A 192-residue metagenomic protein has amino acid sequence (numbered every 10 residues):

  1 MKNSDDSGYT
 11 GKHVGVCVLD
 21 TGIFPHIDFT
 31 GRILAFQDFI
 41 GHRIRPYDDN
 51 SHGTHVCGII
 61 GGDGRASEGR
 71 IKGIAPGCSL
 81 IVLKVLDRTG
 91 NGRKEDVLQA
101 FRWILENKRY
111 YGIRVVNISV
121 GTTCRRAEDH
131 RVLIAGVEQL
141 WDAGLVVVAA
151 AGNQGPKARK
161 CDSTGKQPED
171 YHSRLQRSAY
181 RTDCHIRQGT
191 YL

Functional and structural regions predicted by a protein language model:
K2, R43, D63, T122 (+1 more regions): Short, well-ordered turn and helix-capping elements at secondary-structure junctions
N3-D6, G69-R70, G136-V137, R159-C161: Generic recognition of flexible, low-complexity loop/linker segments
S4-C17, T21-A35, R43-E95, Y111-R114 (+2 more regions): Subtilisin-like serine protease catalytic core
H26-G31, K160, D183-H185: Short, solvent-exposed loop/turn and secondary-structure capping segments
D38-P46, L175-A179: Short, acidic/turn-prone active-site loops that include or flank metal/cofactor- and phosphate-binding residues
G62, H185-I186: Residue-level signal for well-ordered alpha-helical positions
V85-E169, L175, A179-T182: Substrate-binding/access-modulating region of protease and related hydrolase catalytic domains
I186-L192: Protease-associated
